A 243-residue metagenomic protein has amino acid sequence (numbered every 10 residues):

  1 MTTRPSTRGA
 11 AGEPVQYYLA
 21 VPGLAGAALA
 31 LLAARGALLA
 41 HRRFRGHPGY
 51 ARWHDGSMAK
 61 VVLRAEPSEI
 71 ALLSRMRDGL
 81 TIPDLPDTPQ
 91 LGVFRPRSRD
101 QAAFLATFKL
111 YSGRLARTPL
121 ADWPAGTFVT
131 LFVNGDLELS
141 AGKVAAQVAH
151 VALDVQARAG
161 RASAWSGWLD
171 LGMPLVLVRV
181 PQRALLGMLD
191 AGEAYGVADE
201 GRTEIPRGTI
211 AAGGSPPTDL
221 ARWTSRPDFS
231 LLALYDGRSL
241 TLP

Functional and structural regions predicted by a protein language model:
M1-L175, V180-D190, A194-P243: Positively charged, small/polar-rich N-terminal and surface patches that mediate targeting and assembly and bind
